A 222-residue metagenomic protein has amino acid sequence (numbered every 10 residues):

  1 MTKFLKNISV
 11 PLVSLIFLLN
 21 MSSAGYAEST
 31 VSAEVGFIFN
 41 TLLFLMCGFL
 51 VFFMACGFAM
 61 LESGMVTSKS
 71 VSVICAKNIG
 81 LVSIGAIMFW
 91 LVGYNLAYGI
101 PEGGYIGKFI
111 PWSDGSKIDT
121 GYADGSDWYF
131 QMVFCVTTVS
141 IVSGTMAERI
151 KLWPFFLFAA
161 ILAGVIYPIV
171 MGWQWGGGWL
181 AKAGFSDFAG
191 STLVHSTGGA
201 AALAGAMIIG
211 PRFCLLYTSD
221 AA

Functional and structural regions predicted by a protein language model:
M1-E28: N-terminal secretory/membrane targeting signals
E28-A206, G210-L216: Metal/cofactor- and membrane transport-associated sequence elements
Y217-A222: Conserved small/polar residues in nucleotide/adenosyl-binding loops
